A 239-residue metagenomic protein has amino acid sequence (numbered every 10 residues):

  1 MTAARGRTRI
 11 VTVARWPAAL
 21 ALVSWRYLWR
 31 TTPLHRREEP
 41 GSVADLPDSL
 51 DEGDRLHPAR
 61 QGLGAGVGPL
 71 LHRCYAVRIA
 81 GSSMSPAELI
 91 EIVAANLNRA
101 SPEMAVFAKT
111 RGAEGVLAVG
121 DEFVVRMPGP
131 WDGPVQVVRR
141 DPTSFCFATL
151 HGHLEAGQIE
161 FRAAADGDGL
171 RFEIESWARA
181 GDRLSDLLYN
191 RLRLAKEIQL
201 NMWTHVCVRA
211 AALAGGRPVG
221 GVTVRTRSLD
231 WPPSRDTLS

Functional and structural regions predicted by a protein language model:
T2-R126, P233-S239: Hydrophobic ligand-binding cavity/cleft-lining segments
R60-G64, P134-V135, I174, A178: Short, flexible segments with low predicted structural confidence
C74-A76, V124, C146, E160-R162 (+1 more regions): Beta-strand secondary-structure signal
E91-R99, G152, A165-D168, V208 (+1 more regions): Short, intrinsically disordered, mixed-charge
R126-G167, L238: Hydrophobic-ligand binding "helix-grip"
W131-G133, V138-R139, T149, A180-D182 (+2 more regions): Beta-strand-enriched cores of mature, soluble protein domains
G152-E197: Beta-strand/loop substructures that line and gate deep hydrophobic ligand-binding cavities in soluble
L184-R235: A conserved amphipathic terminal alpha-helix motif
